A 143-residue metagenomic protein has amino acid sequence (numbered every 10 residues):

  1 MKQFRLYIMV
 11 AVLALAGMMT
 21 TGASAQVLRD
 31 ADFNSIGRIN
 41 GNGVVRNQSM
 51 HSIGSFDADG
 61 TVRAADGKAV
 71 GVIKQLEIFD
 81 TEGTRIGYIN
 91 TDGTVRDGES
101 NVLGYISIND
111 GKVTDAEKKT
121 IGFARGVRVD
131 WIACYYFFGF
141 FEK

Functional and structural regions predicted by a protein language model:
K2-Y7, A11-S52, A58-G60, K68-A69 (+2 more regions): Long terminal segments
